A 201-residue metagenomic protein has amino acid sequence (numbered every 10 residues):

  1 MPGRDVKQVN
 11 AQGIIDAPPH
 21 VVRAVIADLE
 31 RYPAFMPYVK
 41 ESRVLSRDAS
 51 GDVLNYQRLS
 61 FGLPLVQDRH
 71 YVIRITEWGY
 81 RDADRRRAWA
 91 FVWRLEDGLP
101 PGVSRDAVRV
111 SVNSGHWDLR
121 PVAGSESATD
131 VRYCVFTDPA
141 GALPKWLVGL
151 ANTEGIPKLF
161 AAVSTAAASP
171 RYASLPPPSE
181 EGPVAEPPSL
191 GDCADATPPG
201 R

Functional and structural regions predicted by a protein language model:
M1-R201: Eukaryotic helix-grip
